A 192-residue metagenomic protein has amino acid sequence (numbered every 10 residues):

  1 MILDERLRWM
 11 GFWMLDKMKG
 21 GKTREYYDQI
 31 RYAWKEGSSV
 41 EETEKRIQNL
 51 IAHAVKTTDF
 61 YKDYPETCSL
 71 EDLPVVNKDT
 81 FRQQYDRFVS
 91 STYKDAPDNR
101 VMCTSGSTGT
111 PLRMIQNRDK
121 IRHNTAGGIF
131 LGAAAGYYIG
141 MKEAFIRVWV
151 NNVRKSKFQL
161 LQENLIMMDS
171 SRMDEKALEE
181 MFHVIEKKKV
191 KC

Functional and structural regions predicted by a protein language model:
M1-C103, T110-T125, I129-Y138, W149 (+1 more regions): Nucleotide 5′-phosphate-binding alpha/beta core
N49, V148-C192: Conserved adenylate-forming
K142-A144: Conserved beta-strand elements of the Class I
